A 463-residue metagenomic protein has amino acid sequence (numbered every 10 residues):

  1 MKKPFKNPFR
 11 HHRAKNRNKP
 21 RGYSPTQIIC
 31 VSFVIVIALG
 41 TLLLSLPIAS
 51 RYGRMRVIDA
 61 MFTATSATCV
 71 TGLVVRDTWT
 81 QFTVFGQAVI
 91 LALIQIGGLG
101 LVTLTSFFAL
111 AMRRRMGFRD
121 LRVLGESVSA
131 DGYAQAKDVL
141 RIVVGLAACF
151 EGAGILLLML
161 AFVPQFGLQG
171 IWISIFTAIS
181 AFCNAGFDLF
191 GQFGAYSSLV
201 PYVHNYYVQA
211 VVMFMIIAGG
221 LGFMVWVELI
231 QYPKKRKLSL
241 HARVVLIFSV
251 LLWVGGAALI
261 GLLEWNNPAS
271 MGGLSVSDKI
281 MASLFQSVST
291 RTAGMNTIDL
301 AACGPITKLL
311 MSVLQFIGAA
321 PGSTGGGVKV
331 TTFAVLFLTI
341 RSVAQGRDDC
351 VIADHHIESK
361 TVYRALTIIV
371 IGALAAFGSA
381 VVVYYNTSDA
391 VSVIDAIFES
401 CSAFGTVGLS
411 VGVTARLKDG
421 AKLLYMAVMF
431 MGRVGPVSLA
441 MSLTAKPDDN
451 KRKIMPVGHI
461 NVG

Functional and structural regions predicted by a protein language model:
M1-G463: Membrane-proximal intracellular helices of multi-pass ion channels
